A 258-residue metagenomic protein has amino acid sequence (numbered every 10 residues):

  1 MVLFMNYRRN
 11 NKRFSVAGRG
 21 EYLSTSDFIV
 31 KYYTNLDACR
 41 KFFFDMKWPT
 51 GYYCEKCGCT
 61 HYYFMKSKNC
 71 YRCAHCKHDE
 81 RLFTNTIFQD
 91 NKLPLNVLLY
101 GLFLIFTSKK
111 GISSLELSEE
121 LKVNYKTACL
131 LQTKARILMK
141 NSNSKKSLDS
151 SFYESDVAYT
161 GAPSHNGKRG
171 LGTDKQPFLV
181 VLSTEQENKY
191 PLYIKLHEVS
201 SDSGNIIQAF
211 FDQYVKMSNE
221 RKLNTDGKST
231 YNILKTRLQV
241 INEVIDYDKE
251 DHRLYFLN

Functional and structural regions predicted by a protein language model:
V2-N258: Residue-level recognition of single "structural anchor" positions that define or cap local secondary structure
